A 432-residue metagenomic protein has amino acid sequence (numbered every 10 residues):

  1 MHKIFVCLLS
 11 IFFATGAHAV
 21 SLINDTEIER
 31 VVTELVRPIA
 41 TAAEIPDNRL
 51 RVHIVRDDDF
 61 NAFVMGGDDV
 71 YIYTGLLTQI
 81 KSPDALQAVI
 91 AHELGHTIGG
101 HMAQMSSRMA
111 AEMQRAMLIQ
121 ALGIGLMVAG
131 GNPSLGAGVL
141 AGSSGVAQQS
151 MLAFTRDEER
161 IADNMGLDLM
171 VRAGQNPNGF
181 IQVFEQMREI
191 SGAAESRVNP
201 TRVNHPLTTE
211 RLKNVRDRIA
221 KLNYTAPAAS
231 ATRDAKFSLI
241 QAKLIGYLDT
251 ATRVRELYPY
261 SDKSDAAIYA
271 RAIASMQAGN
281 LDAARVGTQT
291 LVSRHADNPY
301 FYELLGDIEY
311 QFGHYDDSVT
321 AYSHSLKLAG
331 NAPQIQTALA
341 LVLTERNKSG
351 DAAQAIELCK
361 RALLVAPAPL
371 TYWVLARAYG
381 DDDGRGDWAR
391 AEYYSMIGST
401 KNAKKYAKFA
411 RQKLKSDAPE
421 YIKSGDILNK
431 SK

Functional and structural regions predicted by a protein language model:
N24, R30, V52, S150 (+3 more regions): Extracytoplasmic and endomembrane cell-envelope/extracellular-matrix remodeling and assembly machinery
L94-A111: Catalytic Zn2+-binding segment of zinc metalloproteases
D262, A296, G330, L364-P367 (+2 more regions): Short coil turns that delineate tetratricopeptide repeat
D265, P299-Y300, D316, P333-Q334 (+4 more regions): Helix-start (N-cap) detector for alpha-helical repeat units in TPR-like alpha-solenoids, especially tetratricopeptide
A270, L304, A338-L339, W373-L375 (+3 more regions): Canonical tetratricopeptide repeat
I273, D307, L341-T344, L375-A378 (+2 more regions): Residue-level recognition of tetratricopeptide repeat
A278, F312, R346-S349, G380-D382 (+1 more regions): Structural motif corresponding to the intra-repeat A-B loop/turn of tetratricopeptide repeats
D381-G384, R390-K432: Terminal, low-structured helical/coil segments at or just beyond the last alpha-helical repeat
